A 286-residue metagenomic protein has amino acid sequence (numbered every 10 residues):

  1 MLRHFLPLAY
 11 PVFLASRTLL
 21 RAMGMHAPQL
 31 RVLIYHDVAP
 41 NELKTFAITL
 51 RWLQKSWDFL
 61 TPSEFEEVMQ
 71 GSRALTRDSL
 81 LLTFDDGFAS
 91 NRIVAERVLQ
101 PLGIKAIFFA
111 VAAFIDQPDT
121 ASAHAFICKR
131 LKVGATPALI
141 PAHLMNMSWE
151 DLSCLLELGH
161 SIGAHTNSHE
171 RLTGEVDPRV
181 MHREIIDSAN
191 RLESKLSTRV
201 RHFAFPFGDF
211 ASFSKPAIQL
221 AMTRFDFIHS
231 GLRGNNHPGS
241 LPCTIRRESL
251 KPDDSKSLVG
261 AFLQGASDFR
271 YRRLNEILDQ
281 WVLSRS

Functional and structural regions predicted by a protein language model:
M1-T83, S90, D177-S286: C-terminal active-site subregion of NodB/CE4 polysaccharide deacetylases
L33, R77-L80, Q100-A211, I245: Metal-dependent polysaccharide deacetylase catalytic core of the NodB/CE4 family, i.e., the active-site-bearing domain
T49-S56, V98-L102, L158: A short, Lys/Arg-enriched amphipathic alpha-helix followed by its capping loop at the start of a domain
D86-G87, T166: Generic detector of well-ordered alpha-helical packing
G87-I93, V98: Short acidic, Gly/Ser-rich segments with clustered Asp/Glu that frequently serve as metal-coordination loops in enzyme
R97, S153, I218-Q219: Alpha-helical segments flanking ligand/cofactor-binding loops in enzyme cores
